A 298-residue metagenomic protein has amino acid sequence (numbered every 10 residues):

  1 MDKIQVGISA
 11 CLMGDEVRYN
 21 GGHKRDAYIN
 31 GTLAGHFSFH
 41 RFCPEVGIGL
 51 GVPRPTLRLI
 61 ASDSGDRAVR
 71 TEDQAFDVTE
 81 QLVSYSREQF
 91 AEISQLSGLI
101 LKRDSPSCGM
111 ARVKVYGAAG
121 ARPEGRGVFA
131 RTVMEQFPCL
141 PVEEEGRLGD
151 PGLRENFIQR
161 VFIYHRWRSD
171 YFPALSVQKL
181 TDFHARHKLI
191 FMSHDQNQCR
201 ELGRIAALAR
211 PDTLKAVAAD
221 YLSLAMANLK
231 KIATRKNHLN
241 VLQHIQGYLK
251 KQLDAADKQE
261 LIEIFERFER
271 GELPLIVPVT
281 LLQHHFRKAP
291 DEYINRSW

Functional and structural regions predicted by a protein language model:
M1-V6: Extreme N-terminal starter segment of soluble prokaryotic enzymes
S9-A10, C43, I100-D104: Short beta-strand segments
M13-G21: Short N-terminal binding/cap micro-motifs at the start of the first secondary-structure element
G22-H40: Short catalytic helix/loop segments, enriched in acidic residues and glycine and frequently bearing histidine
P44-G65: Short, surface-exposed acidic-centric catalytic microdomains
Q74-S94: Glycine-rich anion/phosphate-binding loops
A91-Y171: Internal, conserved structured core segments that host functional sites
V142-W298: Acidic, Ser/Pro/Thr-rich low-complexity regulatory regions and the short amphipathic helical interaction modules they
